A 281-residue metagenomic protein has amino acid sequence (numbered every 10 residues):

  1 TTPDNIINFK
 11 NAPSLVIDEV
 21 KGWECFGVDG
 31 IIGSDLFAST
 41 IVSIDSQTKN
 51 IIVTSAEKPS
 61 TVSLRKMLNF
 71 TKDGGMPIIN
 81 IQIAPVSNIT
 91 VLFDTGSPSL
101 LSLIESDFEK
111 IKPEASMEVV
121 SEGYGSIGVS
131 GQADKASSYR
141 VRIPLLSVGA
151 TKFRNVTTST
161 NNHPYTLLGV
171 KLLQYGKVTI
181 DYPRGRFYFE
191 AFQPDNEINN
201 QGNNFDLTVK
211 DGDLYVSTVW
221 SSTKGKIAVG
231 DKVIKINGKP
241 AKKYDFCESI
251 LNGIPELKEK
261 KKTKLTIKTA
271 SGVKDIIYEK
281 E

Functional and structural regions predicted by a protein language model:
T1-E281: Pepsin/retropepsin-fold aspartyl endopeptidases
